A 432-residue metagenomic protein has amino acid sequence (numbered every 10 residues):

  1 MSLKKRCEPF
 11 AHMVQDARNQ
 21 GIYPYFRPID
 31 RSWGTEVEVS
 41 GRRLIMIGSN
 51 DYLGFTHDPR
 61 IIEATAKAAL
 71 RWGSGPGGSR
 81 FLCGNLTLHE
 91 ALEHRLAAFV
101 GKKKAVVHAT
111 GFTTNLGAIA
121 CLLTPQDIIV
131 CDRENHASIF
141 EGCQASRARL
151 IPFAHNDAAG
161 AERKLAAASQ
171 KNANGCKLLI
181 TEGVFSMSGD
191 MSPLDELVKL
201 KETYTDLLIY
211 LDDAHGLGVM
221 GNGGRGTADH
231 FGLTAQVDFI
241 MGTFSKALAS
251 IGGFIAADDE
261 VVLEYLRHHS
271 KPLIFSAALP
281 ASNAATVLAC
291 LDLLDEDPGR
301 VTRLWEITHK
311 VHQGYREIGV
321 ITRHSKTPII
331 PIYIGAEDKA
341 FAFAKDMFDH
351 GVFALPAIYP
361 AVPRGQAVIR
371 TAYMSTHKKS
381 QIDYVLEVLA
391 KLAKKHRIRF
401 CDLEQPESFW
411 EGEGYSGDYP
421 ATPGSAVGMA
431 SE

Functional and structural regions predicted by a protein language model:
R6-S74, L207: N-terminal "arm"/small-domain region of PLP-dependent enzymes with the aminotransferase-like
P59, E63-K67, R71, H94 (+3 more regions): PLP-dependent enzyme catalytic core of the Aspartate aminotransferase-like
E63, K67-G111: Conserved N-terminal alpha-helix of the aminotransferase class I/II PLP-enzyme fold
A118-A137: Conserved PLP-anchoring active-site segment centered on the Schiff-base-forming lysine
I151, H155-L211: Active-site phosphate-binding strand-loop segment of PLP-dependent enzymes
S192, E260, A281, A285-F353: Conserved PLP-dependent catalytic core of the aminotransferase class-I/II
Y204-L207, G226-F244, E264, H268: Conserved active-site segment immediately N-terminal to the catalytic lysine that forms the internal aldimine
F239-M241, I251-V301: Conserved core segment of the aminotransferase class I/II
